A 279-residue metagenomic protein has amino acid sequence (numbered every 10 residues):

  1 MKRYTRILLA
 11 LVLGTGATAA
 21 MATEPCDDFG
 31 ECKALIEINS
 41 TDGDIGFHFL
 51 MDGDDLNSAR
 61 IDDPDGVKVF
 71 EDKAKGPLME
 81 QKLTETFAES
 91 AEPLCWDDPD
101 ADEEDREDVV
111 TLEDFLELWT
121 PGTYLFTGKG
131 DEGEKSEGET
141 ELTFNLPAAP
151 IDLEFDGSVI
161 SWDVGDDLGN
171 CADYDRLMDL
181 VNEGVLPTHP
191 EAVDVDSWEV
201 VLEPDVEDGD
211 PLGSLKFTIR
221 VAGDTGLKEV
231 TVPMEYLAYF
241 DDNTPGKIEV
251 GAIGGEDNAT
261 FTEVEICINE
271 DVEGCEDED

Functional and structural regions predicted by a protein language model:
M1-A22: Gram-negative bacterial Sec-dependent N-terminal signal peptides
F47-M51, G157-A192: Conserved aromatic anchor
P64-R106, M178-D241: Recognizes extended acidic, P/S/T-rich segments that occur within or adjacent to Ig-like beta-sandwich modules
C95-F126: Ligand-binding face of N-terminal immunoglobulin V-set domains in extracellular IgSF glycoproteins
T111-L116, T120, K129-G165, G169: Surface-exposed beta-loop interaction hotspot
W119-T123, L227, D241-K247: Extracellular Ig-like/FN3 beta-sandwich strand-entry sites
E134-A149, N258-D279: Short beta-strand elements
E235-I268: Beta-strand-rich modules
